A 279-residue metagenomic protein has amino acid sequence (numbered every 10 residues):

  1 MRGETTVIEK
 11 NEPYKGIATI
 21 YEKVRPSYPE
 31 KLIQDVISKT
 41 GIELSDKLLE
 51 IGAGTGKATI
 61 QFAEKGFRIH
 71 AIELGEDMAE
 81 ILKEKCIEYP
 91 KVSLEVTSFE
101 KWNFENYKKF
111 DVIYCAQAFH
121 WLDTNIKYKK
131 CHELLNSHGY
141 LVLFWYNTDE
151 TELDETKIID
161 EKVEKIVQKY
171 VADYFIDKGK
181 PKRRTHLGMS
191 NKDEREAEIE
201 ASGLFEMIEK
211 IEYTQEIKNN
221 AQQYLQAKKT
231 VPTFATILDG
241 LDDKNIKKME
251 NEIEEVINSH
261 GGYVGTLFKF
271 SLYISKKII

Functional and structural regions predicted by a protein language model:
R2-E43: Conserved class I S-adenosyl-L-methionine
K47-I51, T55-W102: Class I SAM-dependent methyltransferase SAM/SAH-binding core
T55, T185-I279: Conserved Class I S-adenosyl-L-methionine
N103-I113: A short acidic, Gly/Pro-enriched loop at the edge of an enzyme's catalytic core that lines a small-molecule cofactor
D111-N125: A short SAM/SAH-binding and catalytic strip from SAM-dependent methyltransferases
I126-H138: A short glycine-rich, Lys/Arg-flanked "PGG" loop and its adjoining helix->strand segment in the class I
H138-T214: Conserved catalytic/acceptor-binding region of the Class I
